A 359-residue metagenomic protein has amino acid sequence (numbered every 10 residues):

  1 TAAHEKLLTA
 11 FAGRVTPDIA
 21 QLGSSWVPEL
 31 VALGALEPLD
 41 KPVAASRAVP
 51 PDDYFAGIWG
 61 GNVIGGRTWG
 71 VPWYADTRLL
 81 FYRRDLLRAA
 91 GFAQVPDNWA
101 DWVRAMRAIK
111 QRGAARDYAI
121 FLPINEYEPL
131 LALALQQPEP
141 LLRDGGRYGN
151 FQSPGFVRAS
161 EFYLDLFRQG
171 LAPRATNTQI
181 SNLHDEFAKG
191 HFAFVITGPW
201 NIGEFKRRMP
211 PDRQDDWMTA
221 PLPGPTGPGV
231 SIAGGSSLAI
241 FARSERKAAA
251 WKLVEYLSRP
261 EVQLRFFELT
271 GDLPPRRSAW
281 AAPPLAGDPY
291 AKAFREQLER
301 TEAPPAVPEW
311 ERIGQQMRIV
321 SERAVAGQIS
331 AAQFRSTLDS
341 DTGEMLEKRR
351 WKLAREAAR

Functional and structural regions predicted by a protein language model:
T1-Y54, R88-A90, Q94-D97, E186 (+4 more regions): Extracytoplasmic "Venus flytrap"/periplasmic binding protein-like
S24-L79, Q137, Q214-A220, P284 (+1 more regions): Hinge/lid segment of periplasmic solute-binding proteins
D40-Y54, G113-A114, A119-I120, E139-R158 (+6 more regions): Short, solvent-exposed loop/beta-turn-alpha elements that line the ligand-binding surface or hinge of extracytoplasmic
I64-W73, R78, V103-G149, F192: Extracytoplasmic/periplasmic solute-binding protein
R78-Y82, A134, L238-I240: Short glycine- and hydrophobic/aromatic-rich loop-to-beta-strand nucleating segment in the catalytic cores
L86-V95, R112, R168-Q169, R243-A250 (+1 more regions): Short helix-loop capping/hinge motifs at secondary-structure junctions, enriched in acidic/polar residues
M106-A108, G145-T176, L222: Glycine-centered hinge/linker elements that transmit conformational signals in sensory and ligand-binding systems
P199-Q214, G224-I319, L353-R359: C-terminal lobe and pocket-closing loops of periplasmic/extracytoplasmic Venus-flytrap solute-binding proteins
